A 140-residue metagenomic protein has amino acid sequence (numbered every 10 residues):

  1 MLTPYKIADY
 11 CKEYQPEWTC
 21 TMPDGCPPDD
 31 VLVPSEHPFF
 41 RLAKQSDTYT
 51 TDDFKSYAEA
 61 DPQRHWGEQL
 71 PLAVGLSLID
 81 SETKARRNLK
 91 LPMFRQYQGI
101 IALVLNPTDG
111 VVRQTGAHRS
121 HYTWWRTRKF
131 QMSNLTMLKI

Functional and structural regions predicted by a protein language model:
M1-Q69: ADP-ribose/NAD+-binding catalytic cleft of ART/PARP-like enzymes
I7, F54, I79, I100-I101 (+1 more regions): Weak global preference for isoleucine
D9, P16, Y122-I140: Charged phosphate-binding loop/patch that engages nucleotide di/tri-phosphates or the phosphate backbone of nucleic
K44-K55, P107-Q114, Q131-M132: Short, surface-exposed beta-strand/loop "edge" segments at domain boundaries and coil↔beta transitions
P62-F130: ADP-ribosyltransferase catalytic core
